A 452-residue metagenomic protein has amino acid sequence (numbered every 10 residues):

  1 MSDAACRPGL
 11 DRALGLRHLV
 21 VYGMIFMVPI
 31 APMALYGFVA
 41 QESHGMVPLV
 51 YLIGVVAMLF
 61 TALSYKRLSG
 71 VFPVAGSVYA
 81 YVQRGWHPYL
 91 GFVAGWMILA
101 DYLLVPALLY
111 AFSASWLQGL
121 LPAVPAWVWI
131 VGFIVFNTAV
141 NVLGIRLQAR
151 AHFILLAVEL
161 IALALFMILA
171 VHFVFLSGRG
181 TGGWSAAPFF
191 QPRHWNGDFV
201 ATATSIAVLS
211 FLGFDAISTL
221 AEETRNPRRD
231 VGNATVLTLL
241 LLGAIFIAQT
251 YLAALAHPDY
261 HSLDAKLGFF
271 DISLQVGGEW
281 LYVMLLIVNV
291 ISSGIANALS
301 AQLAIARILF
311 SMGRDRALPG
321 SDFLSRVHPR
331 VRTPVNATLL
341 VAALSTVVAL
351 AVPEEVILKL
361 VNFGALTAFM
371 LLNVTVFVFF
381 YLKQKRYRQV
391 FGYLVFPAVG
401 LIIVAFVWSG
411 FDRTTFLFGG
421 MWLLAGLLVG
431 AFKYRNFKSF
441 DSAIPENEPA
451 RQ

Functional and structural regions predicted by a protein language model:
M1, A80-Q83, L109-I130, A162 (+5 more regions): Helix-loop-helix connectors at the membrane interface of multi-pass transporters/channels
M1-M46, L52, M58-L63, A75 (+2 more regions): Membrane-interface "cap" regions at the ends of multi-pass membrane proteins
L10, V47-P48, P122-P125, I154-V283: Helix-loop-helix junctions that connect adjacent transmembrane segments in multi-pass membrane transporters
P32-W129, F133, D198, T238-A248 (+1 more regions): Extracellular loop-to-transmembrane helix junctions
V74, M97-Y110, I206, F211 (+3 more regions): Membrane-helix boundary/coupling elements in multi-pass transport proteins
A80, H87, Q118-G119, T204 (+3 more regions): TM-loop-TM module centered on a large, flexible mid-protein loop between adjacent transmembrane helices in multi-pass
A126-G183, T235-L240, V361-L371, G392 (+2 more regions): Membrane-interface loop-to-helix entry segments
K359-L360, G364-A365, V378, V390-Q452: A generic transmembrane alpha-helix motif of multi-pass inner-membrane proteins
